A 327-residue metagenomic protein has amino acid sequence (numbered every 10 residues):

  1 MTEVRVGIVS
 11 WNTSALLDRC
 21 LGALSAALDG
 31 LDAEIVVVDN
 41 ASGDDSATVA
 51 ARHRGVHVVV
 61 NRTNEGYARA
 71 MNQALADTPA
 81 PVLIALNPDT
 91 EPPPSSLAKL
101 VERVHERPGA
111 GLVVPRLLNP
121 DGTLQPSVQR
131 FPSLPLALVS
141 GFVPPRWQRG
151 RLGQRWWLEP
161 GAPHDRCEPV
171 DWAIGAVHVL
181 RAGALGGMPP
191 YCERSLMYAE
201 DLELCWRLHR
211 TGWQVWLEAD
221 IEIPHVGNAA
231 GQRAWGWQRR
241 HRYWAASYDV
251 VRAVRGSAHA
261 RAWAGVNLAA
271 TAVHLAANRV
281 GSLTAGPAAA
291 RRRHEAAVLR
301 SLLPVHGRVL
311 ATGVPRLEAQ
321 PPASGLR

Functional and structural regions predicted by a protein language model:
A23, D39-A47, T63, P93: A conserved acidic beta->alpha catalytic loop
A23-D32: Short, acidic, metal-binding catalytic loop of nucleotide-sugar glycosyltransferases
V60-T78, P88: Glycine-rich, basic loop-to-helix element that forms the pyrophosphate-binding segment of sugar-nucleotide handling
L83: Short aromatic/hydrophobic "clamp" motif used to bind/position activated sugar donors
P93-S127: Conserved donor NDP-sugar-binding/catalytic core segment of glycosyltransferases
P132-V170: Short, flexible, basic/aromatic active-site loop/helix in glycosyltransferases
P163-R166, D171-E222: A short, conserved alpha-helix in the catalytic core of glycosyltransferases
Q238-A246, S257-R327: Non-catalytic, C-terminal membrane-associated alpha-helical segments of glycosyltransferases
